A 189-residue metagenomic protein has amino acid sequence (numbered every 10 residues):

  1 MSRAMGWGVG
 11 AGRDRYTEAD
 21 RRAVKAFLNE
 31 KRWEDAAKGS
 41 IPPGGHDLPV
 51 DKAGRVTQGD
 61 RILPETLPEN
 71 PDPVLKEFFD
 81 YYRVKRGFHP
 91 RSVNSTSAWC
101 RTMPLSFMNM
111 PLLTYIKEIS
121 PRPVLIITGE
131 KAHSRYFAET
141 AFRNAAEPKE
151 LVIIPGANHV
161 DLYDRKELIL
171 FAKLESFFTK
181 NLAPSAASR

Functional and structural regions predicted by a protein language model:
M1-R189: Ligand-binding pocket scaffold of soluble enzyme catalytic domains
